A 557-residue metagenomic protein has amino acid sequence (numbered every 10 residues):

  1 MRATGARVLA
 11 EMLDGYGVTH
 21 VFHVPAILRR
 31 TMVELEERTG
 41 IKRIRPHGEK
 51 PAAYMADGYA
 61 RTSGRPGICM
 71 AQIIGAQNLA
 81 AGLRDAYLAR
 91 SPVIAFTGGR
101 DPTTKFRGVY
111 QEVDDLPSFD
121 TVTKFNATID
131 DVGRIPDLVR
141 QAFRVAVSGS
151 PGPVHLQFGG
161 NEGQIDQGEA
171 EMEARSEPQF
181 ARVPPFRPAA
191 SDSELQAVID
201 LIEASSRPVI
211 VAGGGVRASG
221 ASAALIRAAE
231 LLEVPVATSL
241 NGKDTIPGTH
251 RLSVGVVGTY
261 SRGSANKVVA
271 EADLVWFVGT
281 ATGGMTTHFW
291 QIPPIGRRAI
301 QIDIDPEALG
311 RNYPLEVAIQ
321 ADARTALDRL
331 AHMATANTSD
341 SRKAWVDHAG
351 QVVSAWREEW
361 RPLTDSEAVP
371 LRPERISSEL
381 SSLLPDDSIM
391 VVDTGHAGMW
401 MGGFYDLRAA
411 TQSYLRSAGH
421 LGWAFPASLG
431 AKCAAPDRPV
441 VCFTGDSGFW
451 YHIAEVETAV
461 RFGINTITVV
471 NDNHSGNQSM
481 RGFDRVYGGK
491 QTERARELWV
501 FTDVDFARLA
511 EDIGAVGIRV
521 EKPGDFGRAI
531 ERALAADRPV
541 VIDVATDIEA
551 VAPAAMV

Functional and structural regions predicted by a protein language model:
T4, G133, Q157, E177 (+5 more regions): Phosphate/pyrophosphate-binding active-site segments
A6-A10, D14-T19, H23-R38, Q351-A435: Active-site diphosphate/adenylate-binding microenvironment
R7-V18, G58-G64, Y87-L88, V145-S150 (+6 more regions): Glycine-rich phosphate/diphosphate-binding loops that line cofactor/substrate pockets in enzymes
I27-P102, S264-N266, E271-G283, M399-N477: Thiamine diphosphate
D57, R61, G214-I300, D406-D437 (+6 more regions): Glycine-rich, anion-gripping cofactor-binding loops and their flanking helix/strand elements in enzyme active sites
T97-V139, G160, G242-H348: Glycine-rich, acidic loop regions that bind phosphate or pyrophosphate groups
T104-Q111, T259, E271, G310-N312 (+4 more regions): Thiamine diphosphate
Q141, V145-A204: Conformationally flexible catalytic loops at phosphate/diphosphate-handling active centers
